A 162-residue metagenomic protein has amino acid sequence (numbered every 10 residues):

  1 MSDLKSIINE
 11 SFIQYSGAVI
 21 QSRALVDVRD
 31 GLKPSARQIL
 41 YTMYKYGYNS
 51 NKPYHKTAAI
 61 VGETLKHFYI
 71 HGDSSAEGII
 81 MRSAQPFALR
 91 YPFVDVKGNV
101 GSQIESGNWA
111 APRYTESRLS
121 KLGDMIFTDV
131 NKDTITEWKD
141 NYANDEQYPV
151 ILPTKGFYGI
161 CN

Functional and structural regions predicted by a protein language model:
M1-N162: Catalytic phosphate-handling regions of large nucleic-acid enzymes and associated NTPases
